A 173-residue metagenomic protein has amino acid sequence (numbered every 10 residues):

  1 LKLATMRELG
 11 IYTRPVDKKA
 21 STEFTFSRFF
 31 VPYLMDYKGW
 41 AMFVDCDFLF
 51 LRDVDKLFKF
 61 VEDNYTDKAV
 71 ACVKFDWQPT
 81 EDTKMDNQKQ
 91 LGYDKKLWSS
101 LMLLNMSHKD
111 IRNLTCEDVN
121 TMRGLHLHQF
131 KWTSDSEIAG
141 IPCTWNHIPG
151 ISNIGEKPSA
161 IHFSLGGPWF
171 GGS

Functional and structural regions predicted by a protein language model:
L1-Y37: Active-site-proximal specificity loops/subdomain of glycosyltransferases
K2-T5, L101-S173: A glycosyltransferase accessory/donor-loop signature
M6-Y12, Q78-T80, N146-G150: A short acidic, often aromatic-flanked loop/helix-cap motif at beta-alpha or helix-coil junctions that lines enzyme
L9-Y12, F50-F60, M122-T133: Short, mixed-charge aromatic SLiMs
R14-K19, K84-K89, E156-K157: Short, surface-exposed amphipathic charged segments that create phosphate/polyanion-binding patches used for binding
S27-T80, L103: GT-A fold catalytic core of metal-dependent nucleotide-sugar glycosyltransferases, centered on the diacidic
D36-K38, T66, K96-W98, S134-D135 (+1 more regions): Short, well-ordered loop/turn elements at secondary-structure boundaries
K59-L127: Conserved catalytic core of nucleotide-sugar-dependent glycosyltransferases
